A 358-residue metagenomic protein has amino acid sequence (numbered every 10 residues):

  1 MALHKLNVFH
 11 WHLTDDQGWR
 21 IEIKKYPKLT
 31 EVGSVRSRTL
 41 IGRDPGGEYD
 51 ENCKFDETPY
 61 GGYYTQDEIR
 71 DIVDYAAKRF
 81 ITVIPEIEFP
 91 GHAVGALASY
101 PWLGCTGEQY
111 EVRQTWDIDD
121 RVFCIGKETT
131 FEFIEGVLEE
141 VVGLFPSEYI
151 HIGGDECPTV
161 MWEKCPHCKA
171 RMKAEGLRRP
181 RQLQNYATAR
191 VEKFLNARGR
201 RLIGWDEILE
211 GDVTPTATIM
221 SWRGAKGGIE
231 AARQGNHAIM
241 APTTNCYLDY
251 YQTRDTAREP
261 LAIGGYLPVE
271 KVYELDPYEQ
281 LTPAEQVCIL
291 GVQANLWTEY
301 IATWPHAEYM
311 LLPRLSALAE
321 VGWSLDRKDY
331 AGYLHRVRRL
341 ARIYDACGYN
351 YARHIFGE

Functional and structural regions predicted by a protein language model:
M1-R200: Substrate-binding cleft of carbohydrate-active enzyme catalytic domains
R201-A217, W222-E358: Flexible, acidic glycine-rich loops studded with aromatic residues
